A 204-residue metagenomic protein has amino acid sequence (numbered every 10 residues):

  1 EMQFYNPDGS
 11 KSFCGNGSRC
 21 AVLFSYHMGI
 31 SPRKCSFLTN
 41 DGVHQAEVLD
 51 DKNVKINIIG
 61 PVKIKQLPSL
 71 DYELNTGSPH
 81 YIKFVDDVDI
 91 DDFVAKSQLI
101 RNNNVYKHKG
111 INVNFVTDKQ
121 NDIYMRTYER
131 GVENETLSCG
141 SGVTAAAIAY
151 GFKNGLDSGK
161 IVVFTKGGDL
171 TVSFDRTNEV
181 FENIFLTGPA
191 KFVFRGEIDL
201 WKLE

Functional and structural regions predicted by a protein language model:
E1-F13, S18-S138, A145-E204: Active-site proximal loop and beta-alpha junction motif in alpha/beta enzyme cores
